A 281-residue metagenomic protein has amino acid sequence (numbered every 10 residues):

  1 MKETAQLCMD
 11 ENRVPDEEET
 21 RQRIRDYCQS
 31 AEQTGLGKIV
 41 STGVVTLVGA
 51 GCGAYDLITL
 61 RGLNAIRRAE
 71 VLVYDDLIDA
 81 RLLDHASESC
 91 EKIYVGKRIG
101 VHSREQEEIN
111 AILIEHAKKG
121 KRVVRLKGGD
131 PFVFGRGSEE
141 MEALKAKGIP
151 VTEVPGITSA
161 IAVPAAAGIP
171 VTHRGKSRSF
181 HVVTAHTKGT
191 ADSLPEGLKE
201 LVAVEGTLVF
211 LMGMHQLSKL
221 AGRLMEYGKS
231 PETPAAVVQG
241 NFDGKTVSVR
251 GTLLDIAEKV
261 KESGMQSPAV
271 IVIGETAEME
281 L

Functional and structural regions predicted by a protein language model:
M1-G49, Y55, L60-I157, A162 (+2 more regions): Class I S-adenosyl-L-methionine
M1-V45, K118-V123, V183-L281: A contiguous loop/helix-start segment that scaffolds small-molecule binding in enzyme catalytic cores
A50, V95-K97, T184-A185, G240: Active-site donor-binding loop signature of nucleotide-sugar glycosyltransferases
C52-A54, E280-L281: Signature of uroporphyrinogen-III synthase
A54, D130-V204, V247-R250: Class I SAM-dependent methyltransferase SAM-binding "motif I" and its flanking Rossmann-like core
L60-A65, S87-C90, E139-A143, G168-I169 (+3 more regions): Short, solvent-exposed amphipathic alpha-helical segments in soluble enzyme and RNA/protein-processing domains
A86-S87, Q106-E107, P164-G168, T184-A185 (+1 more regions): Short secondary-structure transition/capping segments
C90-K97, G148-T152, V171-H181, G228-V237: Short hydrophobic/aromatic-enriched beta-strand-loop microsegments
